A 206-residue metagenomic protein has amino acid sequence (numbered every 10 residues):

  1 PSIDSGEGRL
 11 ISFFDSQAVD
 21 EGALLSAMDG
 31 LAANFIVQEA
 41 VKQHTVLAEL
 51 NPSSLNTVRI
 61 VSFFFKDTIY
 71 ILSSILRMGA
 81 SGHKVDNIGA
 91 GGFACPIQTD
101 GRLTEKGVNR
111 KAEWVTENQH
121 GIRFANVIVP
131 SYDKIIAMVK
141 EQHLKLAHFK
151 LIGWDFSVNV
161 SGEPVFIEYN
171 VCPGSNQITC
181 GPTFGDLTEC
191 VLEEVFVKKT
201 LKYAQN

Functional and structural regions predicted by a protein language model:
P1-V58: Active-site nucleotide/adenylate-binding loops and adjacent lid/helix of ATP-dependent enzymes
S2-I3, D15, E39-V41, S62-F64 (+3 more regions): Short, flexible loop/turn elements at secondary-structure junctions
S5-L10, G82-H83, N176: Short catalytic/ligand-binding loop motif for oxyanion handling, primarily in non-cytosolic enzymes, centered on
G6-E7, I71-A80, R110-A112, T183-T200: Hydrophobic transmembrane alpha-helix bundles
G8, I69, P164: Short, mixed charged/polar active-site loops that provide acid/base catalysis or chelate metal/phosphate cofactors
D15-V19, G30-L31, S54-R59, G79-S81 (+3 more regions): Short, low-complexity, polar/charged sequence segments that are solvent-exposed and flexible
L31-S53, F65-S73, R77-N159: A long amphipathic alpha-helix within ATP-dependent nucleotide-binding catalytic cores
V115-K140, L144-F149, V158-N206: C-terminal active-site "lid" helix and adjoining low-complexity regulatory extension at the edge of ATP-using catalytic
